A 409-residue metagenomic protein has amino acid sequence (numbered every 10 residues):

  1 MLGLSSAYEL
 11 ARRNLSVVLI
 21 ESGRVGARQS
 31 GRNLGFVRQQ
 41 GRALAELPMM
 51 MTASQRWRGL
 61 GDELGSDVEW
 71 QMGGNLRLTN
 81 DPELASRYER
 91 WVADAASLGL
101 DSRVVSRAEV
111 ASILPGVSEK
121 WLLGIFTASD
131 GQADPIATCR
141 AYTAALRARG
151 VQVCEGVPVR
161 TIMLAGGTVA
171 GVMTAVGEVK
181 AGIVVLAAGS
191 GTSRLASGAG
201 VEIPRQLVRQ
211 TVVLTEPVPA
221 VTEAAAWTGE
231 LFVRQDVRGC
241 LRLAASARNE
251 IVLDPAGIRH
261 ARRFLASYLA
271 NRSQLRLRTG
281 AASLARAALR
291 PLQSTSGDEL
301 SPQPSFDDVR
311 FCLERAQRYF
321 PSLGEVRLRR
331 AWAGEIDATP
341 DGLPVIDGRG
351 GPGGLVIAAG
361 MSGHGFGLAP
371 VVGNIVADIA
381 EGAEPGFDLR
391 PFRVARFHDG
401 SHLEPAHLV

Functional and structural regions predicted by a protein language model:
M1-L2: Hydrophobic/small residue at the entry helix of a nucleotide-binding pocket
S5, I162-L284, T295-F306, F311-Y319 (+1 more regions): Flavin-dependent oxidoreductases
S5, R12-L15, V104, E109 (+1 more regions): C-terminal lid/capping helical subdomain adjacent to the catalytic/cofactor pocket in oxidative enzymes
A11-G31: Glycine-rich FAD pyrophosphate-binding loop
G26, A111-E119, F306-D307, E314-G365 (+2 more regions): FAD-binding beta-loop-beta segment adjacent to the flavin cofactor pocket
G35-I113, E230-V233, C240, E250-V252 (+1 more regions): Dinucleotide-binding Rossmann-like beta1-alpha1 core, especially the glycine-rich loop that anchors the ADP
L44, P48-M51, R77-R87, I125-A145 (+3 more regions): Short beta-strand to alpha-helix junction loop
I125-I183, S190-R194: Helical element adjacent to the flavin cofactor pocket in flavoenzyme catalytic cores
